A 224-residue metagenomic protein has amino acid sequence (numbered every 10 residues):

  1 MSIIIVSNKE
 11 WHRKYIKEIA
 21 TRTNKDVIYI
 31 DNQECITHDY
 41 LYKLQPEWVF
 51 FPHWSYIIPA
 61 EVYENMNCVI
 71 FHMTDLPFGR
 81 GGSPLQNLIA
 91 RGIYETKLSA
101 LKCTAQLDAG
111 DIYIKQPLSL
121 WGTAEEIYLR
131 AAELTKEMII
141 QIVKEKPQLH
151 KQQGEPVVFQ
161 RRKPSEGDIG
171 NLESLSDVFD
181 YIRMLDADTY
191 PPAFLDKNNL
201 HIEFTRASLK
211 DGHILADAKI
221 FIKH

Functional and structural regions predicted by a protein language model:
M1-H224: One-carbon transfer enzymes
